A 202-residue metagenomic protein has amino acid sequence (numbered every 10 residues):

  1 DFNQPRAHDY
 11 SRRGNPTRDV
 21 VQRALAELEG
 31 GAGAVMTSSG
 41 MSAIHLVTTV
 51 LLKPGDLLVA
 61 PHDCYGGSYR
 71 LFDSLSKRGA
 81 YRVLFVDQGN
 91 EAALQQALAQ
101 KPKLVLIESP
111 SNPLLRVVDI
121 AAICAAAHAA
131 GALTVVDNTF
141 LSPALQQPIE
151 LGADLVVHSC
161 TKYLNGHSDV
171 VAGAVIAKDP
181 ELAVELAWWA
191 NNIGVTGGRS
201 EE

Functional and structural regions predicted by a protein language model:
D1-H45, G67-S74: Conserved N-terminal alpha-helix of the aminotransferase class I/II PLP-enzyme fold
A34-E201: Conserved PLP-enzyme active-site core in the AAT-like
